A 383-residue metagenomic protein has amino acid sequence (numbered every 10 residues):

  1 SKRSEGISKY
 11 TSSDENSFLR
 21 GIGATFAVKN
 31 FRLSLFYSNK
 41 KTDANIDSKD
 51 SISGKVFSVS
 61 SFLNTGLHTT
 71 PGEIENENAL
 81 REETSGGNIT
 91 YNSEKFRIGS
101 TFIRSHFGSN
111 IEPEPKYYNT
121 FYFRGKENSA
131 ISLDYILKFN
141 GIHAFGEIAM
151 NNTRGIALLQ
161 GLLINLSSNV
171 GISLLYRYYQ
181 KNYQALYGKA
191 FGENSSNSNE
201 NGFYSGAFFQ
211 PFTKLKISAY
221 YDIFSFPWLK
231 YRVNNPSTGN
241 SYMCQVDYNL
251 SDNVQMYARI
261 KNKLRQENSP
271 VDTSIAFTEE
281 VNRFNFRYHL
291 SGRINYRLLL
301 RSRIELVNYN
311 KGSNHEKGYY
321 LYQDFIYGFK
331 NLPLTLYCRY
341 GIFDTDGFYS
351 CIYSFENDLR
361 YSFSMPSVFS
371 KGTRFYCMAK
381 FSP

Functional and structural regions predicted by a protein language model:
S1-N88, Y183-N201, Y349-T373: Surface-exposed coil loops of outer-membrane beta-barrel proteins
N78-P115, T120-P383: Exposed, low-structure sequence patches enriched in small/polar residues
